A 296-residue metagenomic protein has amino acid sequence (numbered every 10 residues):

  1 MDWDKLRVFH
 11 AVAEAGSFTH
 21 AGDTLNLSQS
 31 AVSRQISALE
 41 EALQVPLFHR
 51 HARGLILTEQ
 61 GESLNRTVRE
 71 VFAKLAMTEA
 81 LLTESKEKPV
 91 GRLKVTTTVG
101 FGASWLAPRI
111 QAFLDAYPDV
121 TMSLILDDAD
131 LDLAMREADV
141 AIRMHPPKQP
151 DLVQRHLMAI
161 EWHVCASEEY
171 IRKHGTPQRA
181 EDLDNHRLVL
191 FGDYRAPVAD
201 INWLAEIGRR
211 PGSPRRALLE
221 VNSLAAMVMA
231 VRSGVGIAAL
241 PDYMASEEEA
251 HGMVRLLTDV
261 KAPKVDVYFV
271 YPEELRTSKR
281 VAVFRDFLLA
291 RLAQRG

Functional and structural regions predicted by a protein language model:
A11-N26: Short helix-boundary/capping micro-motifs
D23, E41, D115: Alpha-helical residues within the helix-turn-helix
S28, Q35-A38, R109: Residues within the DNA-recognition helix of helix-turn-helix
E40-L57: A short LG(V/I)-centered, amphipathic sequence patch enriched for acidic residue(s) preceding the LG motif
A42-L43, Q60, L64-K86: Alpha-helical linker/hinge and terminal dimerization helices associated with HTH transcriptional regulators
R66, D119, D242-H251, R255-G296: C-terminal effector-binding regulatory domain of bacterial HTH transcription factors
G91-V153: Central regulatory/effector-binding core of bacterial HTH transcription factors
M135, P147-K264, Q294-G296: C-terminal regulatory
